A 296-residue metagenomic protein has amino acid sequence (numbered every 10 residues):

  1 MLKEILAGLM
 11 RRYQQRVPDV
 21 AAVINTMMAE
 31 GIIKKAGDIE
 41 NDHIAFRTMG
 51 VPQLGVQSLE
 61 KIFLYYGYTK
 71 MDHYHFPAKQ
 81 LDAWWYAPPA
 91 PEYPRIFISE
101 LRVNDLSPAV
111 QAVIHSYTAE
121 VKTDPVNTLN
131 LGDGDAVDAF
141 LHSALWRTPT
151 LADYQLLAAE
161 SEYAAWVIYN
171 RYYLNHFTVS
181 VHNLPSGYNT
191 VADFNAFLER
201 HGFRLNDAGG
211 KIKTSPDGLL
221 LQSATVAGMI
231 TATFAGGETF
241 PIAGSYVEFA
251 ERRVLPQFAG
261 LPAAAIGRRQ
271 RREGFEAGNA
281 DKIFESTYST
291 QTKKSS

Functional and structural regions predicted by a protein language model:
M1-E60, Y65-G67, M71-S296: Extended, well-ordered protein cores
